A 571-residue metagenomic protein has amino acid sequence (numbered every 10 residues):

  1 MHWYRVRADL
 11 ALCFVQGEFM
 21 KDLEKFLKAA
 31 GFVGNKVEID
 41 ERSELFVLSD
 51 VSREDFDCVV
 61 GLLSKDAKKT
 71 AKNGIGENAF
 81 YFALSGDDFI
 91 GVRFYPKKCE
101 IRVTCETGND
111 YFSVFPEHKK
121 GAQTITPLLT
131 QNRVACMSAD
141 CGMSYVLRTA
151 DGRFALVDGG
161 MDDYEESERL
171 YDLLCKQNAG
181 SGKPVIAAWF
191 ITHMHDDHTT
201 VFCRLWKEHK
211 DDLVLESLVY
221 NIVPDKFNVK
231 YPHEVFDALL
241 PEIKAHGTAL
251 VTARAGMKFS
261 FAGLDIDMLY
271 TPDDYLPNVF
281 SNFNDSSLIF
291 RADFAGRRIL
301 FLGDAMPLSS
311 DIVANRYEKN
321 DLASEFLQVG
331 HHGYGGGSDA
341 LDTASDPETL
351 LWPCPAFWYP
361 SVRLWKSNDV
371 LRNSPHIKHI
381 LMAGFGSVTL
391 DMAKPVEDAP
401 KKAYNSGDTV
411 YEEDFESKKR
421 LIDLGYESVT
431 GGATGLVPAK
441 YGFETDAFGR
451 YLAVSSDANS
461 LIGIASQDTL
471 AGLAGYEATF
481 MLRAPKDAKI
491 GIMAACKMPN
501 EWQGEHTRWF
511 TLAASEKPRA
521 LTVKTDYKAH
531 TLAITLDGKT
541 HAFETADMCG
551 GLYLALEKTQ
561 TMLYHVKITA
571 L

Functional and structural regions predicted by a protein language model:
F19-E44: Compositionally biased P/S/T/G-rich terminal and signal peptide-adjacent segments that lie outside catalytic cores
T107-P184, T252-L322, S387-S406: Core dinuclear metal-dependent hydrolase active-site scaffold
F115-H118, Q123-T124, D212, S217 (+2 more regions): Binuclear metal-ion centers of metallo-dependent hydrolases, dominated by the metallo-beta-lactamase
G152-R153, Y164-Y220, R316-Y334, D346-L350: Active-site metal-binding motif and surrounding structural segment of the metallo-beta-lactamase
E413-F415, S466-D487, K517-L521, V566: Extra-cytoplasmic beta-strand recognition segments
F415, A520-F543, V566: Carbohydrate-binding surfaces in secreted/extracellular proteins
K418-Y451: Extracellular glycan-recognition surfaces and repeat-rich motifs
P438, L452-L473, P499-W509: Secreted extracellular polysaccharide-interacting domains
